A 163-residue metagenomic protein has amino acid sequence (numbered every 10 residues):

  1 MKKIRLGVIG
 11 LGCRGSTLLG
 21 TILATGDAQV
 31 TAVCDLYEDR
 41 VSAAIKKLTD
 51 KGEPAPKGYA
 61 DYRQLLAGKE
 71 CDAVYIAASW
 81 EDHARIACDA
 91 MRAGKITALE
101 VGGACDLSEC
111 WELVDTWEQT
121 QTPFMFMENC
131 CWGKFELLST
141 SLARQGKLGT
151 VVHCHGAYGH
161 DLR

Functional and structural regions predicted by a protein language model:
M1-K51: N-terminal Rossmann-like dinucleotide-binding module
G12, L18, P56-T116: Beta-loop-alpha module in the N-terminal Rossmann-like domain of NAD(P)-dependent dehydrogenases, especially those
T25, G68-K69, G133: Acidic-histidine catalytic/liganding microenvironments
D27-Q29, G52-P54, E70, K147-T150: Short loop/turn motifs at secondary-structure junctions
A32, A73, H153: Short, Asp-centered acidic motifs that coordinate Mg2+ and/or phosphate in catalytic or ligand-binding sites
K51-K57, Q119-P123: A short helix-to-beta-strand connector/capping loop
E81, A104-R163: A contiguous active-site-proximal alpha/beta segment in oxidoreductase catalytic domains
